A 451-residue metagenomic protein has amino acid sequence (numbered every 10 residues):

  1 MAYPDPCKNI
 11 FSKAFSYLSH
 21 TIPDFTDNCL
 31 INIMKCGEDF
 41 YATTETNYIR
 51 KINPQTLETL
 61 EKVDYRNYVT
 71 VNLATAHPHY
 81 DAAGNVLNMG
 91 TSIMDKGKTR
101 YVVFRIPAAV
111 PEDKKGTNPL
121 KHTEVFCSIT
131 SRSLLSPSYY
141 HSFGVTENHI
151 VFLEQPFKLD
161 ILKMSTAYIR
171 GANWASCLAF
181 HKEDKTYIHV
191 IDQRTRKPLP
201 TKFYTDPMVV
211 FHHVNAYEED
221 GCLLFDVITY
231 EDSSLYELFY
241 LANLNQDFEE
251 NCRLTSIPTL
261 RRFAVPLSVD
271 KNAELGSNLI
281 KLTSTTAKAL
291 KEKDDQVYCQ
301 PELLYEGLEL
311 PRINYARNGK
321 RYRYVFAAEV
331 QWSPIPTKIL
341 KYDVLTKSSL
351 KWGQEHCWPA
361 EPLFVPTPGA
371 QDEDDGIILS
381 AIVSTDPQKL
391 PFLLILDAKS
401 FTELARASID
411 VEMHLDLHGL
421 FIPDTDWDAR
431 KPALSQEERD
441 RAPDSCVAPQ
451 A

Functional and structural regions predicted by a protein language model:
M1-A451: Beta-propeller domains
